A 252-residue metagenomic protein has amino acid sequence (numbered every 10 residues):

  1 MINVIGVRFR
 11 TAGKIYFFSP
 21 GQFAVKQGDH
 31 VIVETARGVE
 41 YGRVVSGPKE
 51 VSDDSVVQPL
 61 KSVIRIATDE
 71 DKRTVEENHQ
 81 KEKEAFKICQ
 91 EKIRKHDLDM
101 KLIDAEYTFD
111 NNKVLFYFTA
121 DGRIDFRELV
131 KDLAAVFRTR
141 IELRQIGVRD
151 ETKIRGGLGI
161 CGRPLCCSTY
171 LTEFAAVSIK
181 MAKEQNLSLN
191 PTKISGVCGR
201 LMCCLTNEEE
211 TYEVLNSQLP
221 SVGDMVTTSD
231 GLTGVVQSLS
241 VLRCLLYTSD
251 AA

Functional and structural regions predicted by a protein language model:
M1-S188: Acidic-enriched and Gly/Ser
N3-I5, R243-L246: Short aromatic-glycine-enriched beta-strand elements
R10, V136, S229, L239-S240: A short, compositionally biased micro-patch
D29-E34, G223-S229: Short conserved beta-strand and strand-loop elements enriched in small hydrophobics with frequent Asp/Gly
Y41-S46, T233-L239: Short beta-strand-centered aromatic/proline hotspots
P48-V51, L239-R243: Short, conserved beta-turn/loop elements at beta-strand boundaries and strand-helix junctions
G157-T228, G234-Q237: Conserved glycine-centered short motifs in functionally critical loops
Y247-A252: Conserved small/polar residues in nucleotide/adenosyl-binding loops
